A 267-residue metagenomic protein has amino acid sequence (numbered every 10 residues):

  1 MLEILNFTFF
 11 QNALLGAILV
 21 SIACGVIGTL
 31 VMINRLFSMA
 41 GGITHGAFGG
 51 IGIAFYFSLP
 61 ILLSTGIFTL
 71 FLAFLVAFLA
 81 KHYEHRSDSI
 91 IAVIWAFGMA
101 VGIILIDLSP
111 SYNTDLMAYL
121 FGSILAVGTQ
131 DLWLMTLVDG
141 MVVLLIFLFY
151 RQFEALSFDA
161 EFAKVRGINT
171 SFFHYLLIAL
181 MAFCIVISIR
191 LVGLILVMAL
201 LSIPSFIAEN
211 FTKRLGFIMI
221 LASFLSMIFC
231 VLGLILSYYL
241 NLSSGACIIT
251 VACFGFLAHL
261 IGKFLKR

Functional and structural regions predicted by a protein language model:
M1-I22: Membrane-interfacial amphipathic/re-entrant helices at transmembrane-helix boundaries
F7-N12, Y83, I91-F149: Transmembrane helix-bundle core of multi-pass membrane transporters and related energy-transducing complexes
A13-G16, I61-T69, D88-A92, T136 (+3 more regions): Loop-to-transmembrane alpha-helix initiation sites
G16-G25, G46, G50, A54 (+16 more regions): Alpha-helical transmembrane segments in multi-pass membrane proteins
T29-Y112, A208-I220, S237-Y239, F264-K266: Short loop segments and helix-boundary regions at transmembrane helix junctions of multi-pass inner-membrane proteins
D131-I203: Helix-loop-helix "hairpin" substructures at the membrane interface of multi-pass membrane proteins
R151-Q152, I261-R267: Membrane-interface capping segments at transmembrane-helix boundaries
L191, I195-A246: Transmembrane alpha-helical segments in multi-pass inner-membrane proteins
